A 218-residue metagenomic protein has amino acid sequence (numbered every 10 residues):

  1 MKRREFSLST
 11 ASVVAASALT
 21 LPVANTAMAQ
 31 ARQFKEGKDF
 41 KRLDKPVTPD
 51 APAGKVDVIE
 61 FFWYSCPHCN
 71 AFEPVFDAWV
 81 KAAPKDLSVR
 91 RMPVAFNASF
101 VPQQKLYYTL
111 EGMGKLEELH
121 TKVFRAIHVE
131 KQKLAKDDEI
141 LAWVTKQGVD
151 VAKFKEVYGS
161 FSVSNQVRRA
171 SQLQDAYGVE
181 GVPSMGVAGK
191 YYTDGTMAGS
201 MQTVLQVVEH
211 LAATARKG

Functional and structural regions predicted by a protein language model:
K2-A98, H210-G218: Extracytoplasmic thiol/disulfide redox context detector
E5, K146-G218: C-terminal cap of thioredoxin/glutaredoxin-like
T26, K136, G159-S160: Polar helix-capping/helix-linker motif
D57-E60, A71, V75-A78, V101-K105 (+7 more regions): Extracytoplasmic/secreted proteins, especially bacterial periplasmic and envelope-associated proteins
F62-S65, F76, V80-A83, L110-G114 (+6 more regions): Sec/Tat-exported extracytoplasmic proteins
S65-H68, A95-S99, A126-V129, V163 (+1 more regions): Solvent-exposed loop/turn segments at secondary-structure junctions within structured extracellular/periplasmic domains
A82-M113, E117-T145: Structural microenvironment flanking redox-active thiols in thiol-disulfide oxidoreductases
